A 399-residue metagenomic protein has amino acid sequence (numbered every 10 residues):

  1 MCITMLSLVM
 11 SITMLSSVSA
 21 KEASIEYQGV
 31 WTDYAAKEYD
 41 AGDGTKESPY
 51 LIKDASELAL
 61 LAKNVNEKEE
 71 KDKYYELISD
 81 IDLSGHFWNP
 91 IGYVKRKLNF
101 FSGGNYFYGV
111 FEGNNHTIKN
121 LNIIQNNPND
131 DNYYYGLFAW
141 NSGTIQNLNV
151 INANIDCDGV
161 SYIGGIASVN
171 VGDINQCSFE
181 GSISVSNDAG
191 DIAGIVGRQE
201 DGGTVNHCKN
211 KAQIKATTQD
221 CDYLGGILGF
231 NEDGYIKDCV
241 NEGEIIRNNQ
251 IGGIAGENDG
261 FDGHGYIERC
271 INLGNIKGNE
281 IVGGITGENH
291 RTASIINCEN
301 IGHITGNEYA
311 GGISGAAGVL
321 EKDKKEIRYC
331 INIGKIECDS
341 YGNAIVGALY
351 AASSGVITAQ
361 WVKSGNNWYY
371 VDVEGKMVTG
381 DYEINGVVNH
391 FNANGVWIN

Functional and structural regions predicted by a protein language model:
M1-T4: Bacterial N-terminal signal peptides that target proteins for export
L6-V9, T13-E22, Y350, G355-N399: Extracellular adhesion/carbohydrate-binding repeat motifs centered on closely spaced tryptophans
K21-V356: Surface-exposed repetitive/solenoidal architectures
